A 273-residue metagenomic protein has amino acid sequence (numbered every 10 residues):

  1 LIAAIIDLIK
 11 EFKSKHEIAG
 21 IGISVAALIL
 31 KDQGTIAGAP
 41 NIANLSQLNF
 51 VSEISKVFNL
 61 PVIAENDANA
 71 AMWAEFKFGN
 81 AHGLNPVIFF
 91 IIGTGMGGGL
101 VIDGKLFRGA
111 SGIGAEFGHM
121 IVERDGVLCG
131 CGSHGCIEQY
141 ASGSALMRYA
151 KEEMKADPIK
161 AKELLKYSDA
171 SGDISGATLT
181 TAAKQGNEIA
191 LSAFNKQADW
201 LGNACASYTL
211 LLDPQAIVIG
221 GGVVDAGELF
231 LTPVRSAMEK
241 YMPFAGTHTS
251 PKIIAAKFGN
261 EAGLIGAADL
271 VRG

Functional and structural regions predicted by a protein language model:
L1-G20, I29-T35, V51-L60, K77-L84 (+2 more regions): ATP-binding/phosphotransfer module of carbohydrate and carboxylate kinases, centering on a glycine-rich
V62-N66: General beta-strand structural signal in soluble alpha/beta enzymes
D67, G93, A267: Active-site glycine-centered loops adjacent to acidic/histidine catalytic or metal-binding residues that shape
G97-V101: Short beta-strand scaffold segments in enzyme catalytic cores
I113-E116: Structural signature of FAD isoalloxazine-binding scaffolds in flavoprotein oxidoreductases
